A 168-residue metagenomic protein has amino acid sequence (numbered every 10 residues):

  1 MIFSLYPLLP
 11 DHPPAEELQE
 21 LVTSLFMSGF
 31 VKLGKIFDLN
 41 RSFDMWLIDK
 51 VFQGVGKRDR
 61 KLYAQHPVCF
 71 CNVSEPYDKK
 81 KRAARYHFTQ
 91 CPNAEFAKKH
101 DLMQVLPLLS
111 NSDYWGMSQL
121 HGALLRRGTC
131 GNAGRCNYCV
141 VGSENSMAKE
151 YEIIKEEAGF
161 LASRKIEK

Functional and structural regions predicted by a protein language model:
M1-K99: Amphipathic interaction/junction segments at domain boundaries or subunit interfaces
W46-K50, R60-Y63, M117, L124-N132 (+1 more regions): Noncatalytic linker/hinge segments flanking ATPase motor cores
V73-N132: Short, hydrophobic/π-rich interface segment
N93-F96, S143-E150: Short, charged/polar, Gly/Pro-enriched secondary-structure boundary elements
L106-N111, S146-A148, G159-S163: Short, surface-exposed linear patches
R127, G131-S143: C-terminal edge-of-domain segments
I153-K168: Short, cationic low-complexity segments
